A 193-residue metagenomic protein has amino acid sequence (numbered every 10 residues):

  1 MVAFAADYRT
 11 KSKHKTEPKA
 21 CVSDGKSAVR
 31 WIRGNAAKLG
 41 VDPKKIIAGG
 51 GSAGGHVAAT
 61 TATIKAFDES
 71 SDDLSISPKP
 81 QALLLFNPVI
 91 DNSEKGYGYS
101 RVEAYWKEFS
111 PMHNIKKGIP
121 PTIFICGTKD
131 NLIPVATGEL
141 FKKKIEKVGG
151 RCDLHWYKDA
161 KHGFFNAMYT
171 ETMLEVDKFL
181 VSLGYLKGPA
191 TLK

Functional and structural regions predicted by a protein language model:
M1, Y8-T10, P88, Y157-D159: Active-site loop/turn elements of alpha/beta-hydrolase fold enzymes, especially the short glycine-/histidine-rich
M1-D7, I47, A82, D153: A fold-wide structural signal in alpha/beta-hydrolase
F4-P43, N166-M168: Catalytic nucleophile-loop/oxyanion-hole region of alpha/beta-hydrolase and closely related hydrolase-like folds
C21-A28, A53-V57, P111, T137 (+2 more regions): Stable alpha-helical elements in mature extracytoplasmic
S27-V102, W106-K107, P111-N114: Primarily recognizes the serine-hydrolase "nucleophile elbow" in alpha/beta-hydrolase and SGNH/GDSL folds
N92, K129-I133: Acidic catalytic loop of the alpha/beta-hydrolase fold
G118, I123-C126, D130: Short beta-strand/loop motif that positions the catalytic acidic residue of the alpha/beta-hydrolase fold
V135, E139-K193: C-terminal catalytic histidine-bearing segment of alpha/beta-hydrolase fold enzymes
